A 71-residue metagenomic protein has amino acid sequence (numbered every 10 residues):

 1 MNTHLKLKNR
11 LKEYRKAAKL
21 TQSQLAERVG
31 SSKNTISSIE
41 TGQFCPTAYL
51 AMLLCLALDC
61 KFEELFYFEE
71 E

Functional and structural regions predicted by a protein language model:
M1-A17: A short, Lys/Arg-rich alpha-helix, primarily the initiator
N9, L20, P46-Y49: Residue-level signal for the short linker/turn that defines the boundary of a DNA-recognition helix
K16, E27, L56: Alpha-helical residues within the helix-turn-helix
K19-S38: Short alpha-helical DNA-recognition segment
Y49-E64: DNA major-groove recognition helix of helix-turn-helix/homeodomain DNA-binding modules
F66-E71: Short, charged recognition helix plus adjacent turn of helix-turn-helix-like nucleic-acid-binding domains
